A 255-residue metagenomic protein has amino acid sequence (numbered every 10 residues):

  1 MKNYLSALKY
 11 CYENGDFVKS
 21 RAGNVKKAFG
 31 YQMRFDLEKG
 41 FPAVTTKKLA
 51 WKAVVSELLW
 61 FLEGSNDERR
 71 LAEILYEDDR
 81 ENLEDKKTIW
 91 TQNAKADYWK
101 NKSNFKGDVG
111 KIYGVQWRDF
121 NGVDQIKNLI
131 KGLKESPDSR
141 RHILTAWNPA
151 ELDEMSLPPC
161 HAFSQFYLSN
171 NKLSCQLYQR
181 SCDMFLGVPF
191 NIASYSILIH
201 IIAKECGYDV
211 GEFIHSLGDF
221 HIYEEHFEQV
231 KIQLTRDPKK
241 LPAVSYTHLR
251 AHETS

Functional and structural regions predicted by a protein language model:
M1-G23: Short, Gly/Pro- and small/polar-rich lid/capping loops
V18-A43: An N-terminal structural lobe/cap that precedes and organizes the functional/catalytic core across diverse proteins
E38-R69: Glycine/small-residue-rich interface belts in oligomeric ring/scaffold proteins and their assembly partners
E63-I197, E205-C206, R250: A contiguous catalytic/ligand-binding core that recognizes phosphate-bearing ligands
L173, I199-F220: Glycine-rich phosphate/pyrophosphate-binding loops and their adjacent beta-strand/loop elements at enzyme active sites
L217-Q229: Short, conserved secondary-structure transition motifs
L234, P238-Y246: A glycine-rich helix N-cap at a beta->alpha junction
T247-T254: Conserved small/polar residues in nucleotide/adenosyl-binding loops
